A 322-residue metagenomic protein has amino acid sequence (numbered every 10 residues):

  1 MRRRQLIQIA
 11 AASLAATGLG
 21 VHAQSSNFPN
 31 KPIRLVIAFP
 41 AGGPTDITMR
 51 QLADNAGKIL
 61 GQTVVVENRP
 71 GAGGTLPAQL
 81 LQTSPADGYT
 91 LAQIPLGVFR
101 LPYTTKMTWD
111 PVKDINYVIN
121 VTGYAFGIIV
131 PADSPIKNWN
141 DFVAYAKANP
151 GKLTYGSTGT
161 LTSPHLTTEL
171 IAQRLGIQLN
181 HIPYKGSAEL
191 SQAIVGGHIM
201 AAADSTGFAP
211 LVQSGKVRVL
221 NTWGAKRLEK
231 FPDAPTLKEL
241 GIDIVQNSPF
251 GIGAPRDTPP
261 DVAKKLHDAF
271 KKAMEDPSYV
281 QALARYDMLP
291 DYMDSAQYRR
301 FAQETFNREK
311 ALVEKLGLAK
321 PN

Functional and structural regions predicted by a protein language model:
M1-Q5, A11-N27: N-terminal twin-arginine translocation
A23-D114, K152, G176-A203, L211 (+2 more regions): N-terminal (or domain-start) structured segment
N30-P32, Q173-R174, P260-N322: An extracytoplasmic/periplasmic, membrane-proximal ligand-sensing/linker region
P44-T48, L52, G73, P77 (+9 more regions): Stable alpha-helical elements in mature extracytoplasmic
T83-Y89, P102-E189, L237, I242 (+1 more regions): Hinge/capping helix and adjacent helix->loop/strand transition within the periplasmic-binding protein
A92-V98, S157, S187, A203-A209 (+3 more regions): Beta->alpha turn/N-cap motifs
G97-K106, L170-R174, A201-P232: A ligand-binding cleft/hinge motif common to bilobed small-molecule-binding domains
